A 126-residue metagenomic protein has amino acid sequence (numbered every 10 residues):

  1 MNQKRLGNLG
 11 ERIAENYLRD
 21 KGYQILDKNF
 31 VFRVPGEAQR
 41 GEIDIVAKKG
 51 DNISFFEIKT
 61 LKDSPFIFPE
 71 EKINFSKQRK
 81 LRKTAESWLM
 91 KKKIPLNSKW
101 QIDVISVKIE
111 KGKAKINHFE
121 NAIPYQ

Functional and structural regions predicted by a protein language model:
M1-K21, E120: Solvent-exposed, charged helical/coil patches that constitute nucleic-acid or partner-interaction surfaces
R12, T60-E110: Catalytic cores of nucleic-acid endonucleases
R19-E37: A short acidic/basic microdomain associated with nuclease active sites
V34-Q39, K108-G112: Acidic pyrophosphate-coordinating catalytic loop
G41-I43, W100-I102, A114: Change "...and in nucleic-acid phosphodiester-cleaving endonucleases..." to "...and in nucleic-acid processing enzymes
I43-S64, L81: Conserved catalytic cores of phosphodiester-cleaving nucleases, focusing on short active-site segments
N52-S54, D103, N117: Protein kinase-like catalytic core scaffold
K108-Q126: Short, low-complexity, polybasic intrinsically disordered segments
